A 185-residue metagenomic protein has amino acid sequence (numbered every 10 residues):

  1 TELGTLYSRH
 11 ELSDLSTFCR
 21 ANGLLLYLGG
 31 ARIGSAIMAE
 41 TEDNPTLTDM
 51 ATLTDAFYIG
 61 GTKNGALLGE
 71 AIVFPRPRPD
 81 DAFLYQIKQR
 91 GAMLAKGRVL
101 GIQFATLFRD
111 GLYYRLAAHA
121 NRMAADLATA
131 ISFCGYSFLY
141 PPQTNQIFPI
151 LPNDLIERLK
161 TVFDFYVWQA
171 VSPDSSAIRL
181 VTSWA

Functional and structural regions predicted by a protein language model:
T1-G30: Active-site phosphate-binding strand-loop segment of PLP-dependent enzymes
T1-Y7, D43-Q146: Active-site C-terminal subdomain of aminotransferase-like
L15, L28-G29, A71, A120 (+2 more regions): Buried hydrophobic positions in well-ordered alpha/beta secondary-structure cores of metabolic enzymes
T17-F18, H119, A130, R158: Alpha-helical scaffold elements within enzyme catalytic domains, especially in hydrolases
L26-G30, F57-G60, Y140, V167: General beta-strand structural signal in soluble alpha/beta enzymes
R32-G34, K63: Active-site-proximal loop/turn and secondary-structure-junction residues that shape catalytic pockets, frequently
I37, T41: Conserved N-terminal phosphate-binding loop of PLP-dependent enzymes in the Aspartate aminotransferase
A125-A185: Conserved C-terminal alpha-helix-loop-beta "cap" of PLP-dependent enzymes that closes/shapes the active-site mouth
